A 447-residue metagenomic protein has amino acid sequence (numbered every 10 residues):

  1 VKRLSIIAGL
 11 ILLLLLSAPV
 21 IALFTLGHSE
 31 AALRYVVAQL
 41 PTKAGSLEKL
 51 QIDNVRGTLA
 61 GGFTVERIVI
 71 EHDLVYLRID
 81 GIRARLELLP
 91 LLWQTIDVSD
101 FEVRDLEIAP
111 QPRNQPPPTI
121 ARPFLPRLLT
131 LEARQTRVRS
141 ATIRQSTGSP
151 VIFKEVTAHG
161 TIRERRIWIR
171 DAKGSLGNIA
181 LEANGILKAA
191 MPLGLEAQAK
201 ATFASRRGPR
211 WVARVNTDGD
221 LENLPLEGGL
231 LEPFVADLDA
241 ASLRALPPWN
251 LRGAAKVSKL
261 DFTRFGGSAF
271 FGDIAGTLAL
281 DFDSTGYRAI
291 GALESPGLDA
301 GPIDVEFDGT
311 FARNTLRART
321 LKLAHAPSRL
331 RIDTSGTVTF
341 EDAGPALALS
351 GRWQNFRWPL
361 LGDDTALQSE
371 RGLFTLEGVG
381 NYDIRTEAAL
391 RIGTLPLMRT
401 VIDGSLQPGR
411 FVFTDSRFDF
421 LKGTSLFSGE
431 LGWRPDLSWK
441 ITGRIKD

Functional and structural regions predicted by a protein language model:
V1-S46, V75: N-terminal type II signal-anchor transmembrane helix that functions as the membrane-insertion/stop-transfer segment
A44-D53, D273, S369: A short, amphipathic edge element
Q51, I68, P118-A172, P225-E227 (+5 more regions): Solvent-exposed beta-strand/coil patches in large extracellular/periplasmic or lumenal scaffold regions
N54-I143, W168-A172: Flexible beta-edge/linker motif
L59-A60, R163, D220, D281-D283 (+3 more regions): Structural motif
G62, R67-V69, S99-A109, R134-R139 (+8 more regions): Small-residue helix/turn framework positions
D73-L86, N114-P116, T147-H159, S175-N184 (+8 more regions): Amphipathic hydrophobic-ligand
K256, D281-D283, R288, F356 (+2 more regions): N-linked glycosylation sequons
